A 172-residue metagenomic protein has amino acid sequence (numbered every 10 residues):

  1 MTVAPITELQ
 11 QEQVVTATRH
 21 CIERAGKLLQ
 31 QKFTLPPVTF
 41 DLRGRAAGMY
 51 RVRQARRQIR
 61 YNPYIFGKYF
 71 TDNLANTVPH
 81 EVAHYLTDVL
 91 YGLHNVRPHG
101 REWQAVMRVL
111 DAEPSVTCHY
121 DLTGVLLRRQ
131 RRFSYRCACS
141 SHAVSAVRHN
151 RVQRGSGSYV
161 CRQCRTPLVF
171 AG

Functional and structural regions predicted by a protein language model:
T2-D72, V89-G172: Metalloprotease/metallohydrolase-associated module, dominated by Zn2+-dependent proteases
N76-D88: Active-site recognition of the HExxH zinc-binding catalytic motif
